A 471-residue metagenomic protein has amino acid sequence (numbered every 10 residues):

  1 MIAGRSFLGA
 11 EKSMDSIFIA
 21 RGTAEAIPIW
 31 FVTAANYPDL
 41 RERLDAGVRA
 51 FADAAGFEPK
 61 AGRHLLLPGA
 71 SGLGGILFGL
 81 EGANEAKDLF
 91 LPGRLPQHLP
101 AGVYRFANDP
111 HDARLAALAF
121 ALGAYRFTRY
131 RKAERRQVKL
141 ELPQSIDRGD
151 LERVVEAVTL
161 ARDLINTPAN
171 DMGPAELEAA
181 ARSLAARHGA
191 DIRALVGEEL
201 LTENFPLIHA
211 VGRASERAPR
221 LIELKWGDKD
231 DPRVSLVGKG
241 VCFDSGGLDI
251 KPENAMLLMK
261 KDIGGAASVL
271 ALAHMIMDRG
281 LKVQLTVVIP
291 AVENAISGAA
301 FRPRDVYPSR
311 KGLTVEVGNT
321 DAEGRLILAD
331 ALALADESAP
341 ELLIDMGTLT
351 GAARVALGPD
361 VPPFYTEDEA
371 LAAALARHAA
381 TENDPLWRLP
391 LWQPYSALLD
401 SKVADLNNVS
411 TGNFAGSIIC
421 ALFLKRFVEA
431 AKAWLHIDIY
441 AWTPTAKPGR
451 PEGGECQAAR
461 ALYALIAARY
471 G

Functional and structural regions predicted by a protein language model:
M1-I2: Short hydrophobic transmembrane-like helices used for membrane targeting/insertion
F7, E11-G240: Short amphipathic alpha-helical segment within the helicase RecA-like ATPase core that mediates nucleic-acid
E178-G471: A generic structural signal for tightly packed, nonpolar segments enriched in small/aliphatic residues
